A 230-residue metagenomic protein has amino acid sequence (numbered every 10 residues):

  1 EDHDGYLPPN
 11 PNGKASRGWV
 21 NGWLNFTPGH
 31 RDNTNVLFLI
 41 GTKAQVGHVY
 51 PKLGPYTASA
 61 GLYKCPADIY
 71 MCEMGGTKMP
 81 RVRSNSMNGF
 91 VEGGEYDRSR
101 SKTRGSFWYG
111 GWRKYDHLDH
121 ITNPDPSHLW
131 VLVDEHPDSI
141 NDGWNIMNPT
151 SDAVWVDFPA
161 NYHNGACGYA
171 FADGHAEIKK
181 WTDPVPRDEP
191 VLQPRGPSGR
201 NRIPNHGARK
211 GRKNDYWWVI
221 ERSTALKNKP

Functional and structural regions predicted by a protein language model:
E1-P230: Short, well-structured segments within or immediately adjacent to enzyme catalytic domains that line ligand-binding
